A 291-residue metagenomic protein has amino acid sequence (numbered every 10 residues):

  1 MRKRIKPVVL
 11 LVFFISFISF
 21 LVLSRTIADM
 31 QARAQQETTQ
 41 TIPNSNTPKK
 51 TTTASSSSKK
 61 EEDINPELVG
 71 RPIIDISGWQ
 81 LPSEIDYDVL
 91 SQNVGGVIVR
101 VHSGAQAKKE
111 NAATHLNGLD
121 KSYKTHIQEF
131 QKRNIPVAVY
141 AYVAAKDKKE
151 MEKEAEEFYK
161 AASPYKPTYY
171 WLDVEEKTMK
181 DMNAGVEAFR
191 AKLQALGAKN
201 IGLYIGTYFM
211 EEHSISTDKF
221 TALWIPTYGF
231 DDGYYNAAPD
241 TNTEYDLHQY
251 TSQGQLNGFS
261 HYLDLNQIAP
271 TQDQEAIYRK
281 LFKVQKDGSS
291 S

Functional and structural regions predicted by a protein language model:
M1-F14: N-terminal Sec-pathway targeting helices
F20-T41: Sec-dependent signal peptide cleavage junction
I42, P48-Y87, T221-S291: Functionally critical loop-and-helix segments that line ligand-binding/catalytic clefts of soluble enzyme domains
K59-I64, L68-A138: N-terminal carbohydrate-binding/catalytic regions of secreted carbohydrate-active enzymes
P72-D75, G95-R100, P136-A141, T168-D173 (+3 more regions): Structural recognition of the beta-strand scaffold that forms the well-ordered cores of secreted hydrolase catalytic
G78-D88, A113-E129, K148-A162, Y208-E212 (+1 more regions): Alpha-helical scaffolding within the catalytic cores of extracellular/periplasmic polymer-degrading hydrolases
D147-S163, K177-K192: Alpha-helical scaffold elements lining the catalytic groove of polysaccharide deacetylases
Y169-A238: Catalytic domains of cell-wall/extracellular-matrix polysaccharide-remodeling enzymes, centered on de-N-acetylation
